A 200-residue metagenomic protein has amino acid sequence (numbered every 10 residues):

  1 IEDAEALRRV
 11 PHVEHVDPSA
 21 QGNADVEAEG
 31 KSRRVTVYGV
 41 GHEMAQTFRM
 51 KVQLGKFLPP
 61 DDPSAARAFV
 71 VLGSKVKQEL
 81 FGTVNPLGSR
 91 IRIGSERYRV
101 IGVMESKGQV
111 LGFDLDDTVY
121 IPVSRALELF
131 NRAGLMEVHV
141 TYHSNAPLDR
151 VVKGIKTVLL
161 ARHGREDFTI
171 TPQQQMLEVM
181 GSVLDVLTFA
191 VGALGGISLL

Functional and structural regions predicted by a protein language model:
E2-F57, I170-T171: Short amphipathic beta-strand/extended segments in non-transmembrane regions
R8-R9, Q46, E128, A161 (+2 more regions): Solvent-exposed polar/charged
Q21-N23, D61-P63, V138-H139, Q173-M176: Short linear capping/connector segments at secondary-structure termini
D25-A28, G108-G112, L177-M180: A short acidic, helix-capping loop that chelates divalent metal ions and anchors anionic groups
Y38, H42-D62, A66-R165: Mid-to-C-terminal secondary-structure elements that act as membrane-proximal/extracytoplasmic interface segments
G154-I155, G164-I197: Peri-transmembrane interface segments
